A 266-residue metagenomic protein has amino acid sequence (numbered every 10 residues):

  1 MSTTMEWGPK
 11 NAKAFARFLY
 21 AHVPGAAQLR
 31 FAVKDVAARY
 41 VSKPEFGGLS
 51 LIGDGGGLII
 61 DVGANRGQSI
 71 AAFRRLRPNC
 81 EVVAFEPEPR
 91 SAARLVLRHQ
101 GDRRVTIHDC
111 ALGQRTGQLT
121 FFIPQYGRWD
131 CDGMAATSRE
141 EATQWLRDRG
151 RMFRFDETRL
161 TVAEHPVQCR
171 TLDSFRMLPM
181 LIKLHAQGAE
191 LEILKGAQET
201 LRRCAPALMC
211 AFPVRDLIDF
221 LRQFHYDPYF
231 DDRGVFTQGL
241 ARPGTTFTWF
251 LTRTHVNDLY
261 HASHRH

Functional and structural regions predicted by a protein language model:
S2-H266: Phosphate/nucleotide-binding beta-alpha loop and adjacent structural elements of enzyme active sites
